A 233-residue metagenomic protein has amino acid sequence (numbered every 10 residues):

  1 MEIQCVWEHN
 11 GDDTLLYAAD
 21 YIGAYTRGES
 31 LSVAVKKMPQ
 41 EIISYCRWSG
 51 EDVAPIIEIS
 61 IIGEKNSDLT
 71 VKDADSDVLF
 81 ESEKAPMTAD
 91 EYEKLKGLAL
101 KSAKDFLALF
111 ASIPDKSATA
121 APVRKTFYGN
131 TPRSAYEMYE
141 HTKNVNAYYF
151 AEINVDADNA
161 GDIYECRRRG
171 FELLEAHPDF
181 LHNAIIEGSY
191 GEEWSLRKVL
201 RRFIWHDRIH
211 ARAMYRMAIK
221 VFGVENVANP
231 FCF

Functional and structural regions predicted by a protein language model:
Q4-L31, V35-I61, T119-Y164, R168 (+1 more regions): Short, contiguous alpha-helical
C5-W7, T70, D77-V78, L109-F110 (+1 more regions): Short, flexible segments with low predicted structural confidence
E8, I61-I62, T70-D73, A103-K104 (+2 more regions): Generic detector of short, locally flexible boundary/turn motifs and exposed helical patches
D12-L16, D73, D77-F80, K84 (+6 more regions): A generic structural signal for ordered alpha-helices
I43-Y92: Short, charged, surface-exposed hinge/linker loops at domain edges that act as mobile lids or interdomain connectors
A74-A89, A99-V123, Y139-Y148: A short mid-domain helix/strand-loop element embedded in enzyme catalytic domains that forms or borders the active-site
A85-S112, D158-E187, W194-R208: Acidic/histidine-rich alpha-helical segments that form the ligand environment of transition-metal centers
